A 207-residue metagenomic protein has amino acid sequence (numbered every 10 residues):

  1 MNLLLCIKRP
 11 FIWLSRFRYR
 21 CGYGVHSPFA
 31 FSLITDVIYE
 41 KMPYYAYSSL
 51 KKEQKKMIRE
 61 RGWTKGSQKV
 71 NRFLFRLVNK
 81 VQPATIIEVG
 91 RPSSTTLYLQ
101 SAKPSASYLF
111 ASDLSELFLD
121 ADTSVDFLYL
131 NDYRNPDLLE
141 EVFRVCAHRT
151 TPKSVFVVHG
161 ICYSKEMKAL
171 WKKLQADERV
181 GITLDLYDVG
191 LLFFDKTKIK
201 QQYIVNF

Functional and structural regions predicted by a protein language model:
M1-Y129, Y133-P152, C162-F207: A short alpha-helical cap/connector motif
